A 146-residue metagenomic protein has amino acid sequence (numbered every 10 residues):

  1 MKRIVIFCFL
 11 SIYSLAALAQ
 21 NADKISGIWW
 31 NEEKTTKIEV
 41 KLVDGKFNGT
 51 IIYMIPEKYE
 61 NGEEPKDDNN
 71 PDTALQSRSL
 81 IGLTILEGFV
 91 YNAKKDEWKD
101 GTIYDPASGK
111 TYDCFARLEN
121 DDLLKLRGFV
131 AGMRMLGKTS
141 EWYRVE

Functional and structural regions predicted by a protein language model:
M1-I4: Positively charged n-region of N-terminal signal peptides that target proteins for export
S14-A16: N-terminal signal peptide c-region/cleavage motif recognized by signal peptidases
L18-I28: N-terminal helix-cap/turn-to-beta initiation motif at the start of protein domains
W30-N31, R134: Structural recognition of beta-strand segments within beta-rich domains
K34, K41-A107, T111-D113, Y143: Central antiparallel beta-sheet cores of small beta-barrel/beta-sandwich binding domains
V43, E119-N120: Structural motif
D121, V130-E146: Edge beta-strand at a domain terminus
L126: Ligand-binding face of N-terminal immunoglobulin V-set domains in extracellular IgSF glycoproteins
